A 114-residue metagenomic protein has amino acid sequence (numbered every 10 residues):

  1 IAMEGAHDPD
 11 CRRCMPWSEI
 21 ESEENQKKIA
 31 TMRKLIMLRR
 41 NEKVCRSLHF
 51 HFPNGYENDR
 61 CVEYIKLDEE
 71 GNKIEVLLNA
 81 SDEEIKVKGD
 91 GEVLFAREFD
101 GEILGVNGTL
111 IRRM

Functional and structural regions predicted by a protein language model:
I1-M114: Carbohydrate-interacting/catalytic domains
